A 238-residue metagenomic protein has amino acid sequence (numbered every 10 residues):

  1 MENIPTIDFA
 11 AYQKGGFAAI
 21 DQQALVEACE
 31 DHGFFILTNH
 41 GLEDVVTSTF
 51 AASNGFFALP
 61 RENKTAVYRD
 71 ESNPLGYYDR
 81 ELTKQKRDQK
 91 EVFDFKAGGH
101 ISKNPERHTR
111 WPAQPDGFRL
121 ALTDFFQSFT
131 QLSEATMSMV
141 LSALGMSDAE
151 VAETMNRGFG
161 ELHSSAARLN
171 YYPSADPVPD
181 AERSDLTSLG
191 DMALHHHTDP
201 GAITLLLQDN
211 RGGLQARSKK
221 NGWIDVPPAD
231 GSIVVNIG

Functional and structural regions predicted by a protein language model:
M1-G238: Peripheral, non-catalytic segments flanking oxidoreductase cores
